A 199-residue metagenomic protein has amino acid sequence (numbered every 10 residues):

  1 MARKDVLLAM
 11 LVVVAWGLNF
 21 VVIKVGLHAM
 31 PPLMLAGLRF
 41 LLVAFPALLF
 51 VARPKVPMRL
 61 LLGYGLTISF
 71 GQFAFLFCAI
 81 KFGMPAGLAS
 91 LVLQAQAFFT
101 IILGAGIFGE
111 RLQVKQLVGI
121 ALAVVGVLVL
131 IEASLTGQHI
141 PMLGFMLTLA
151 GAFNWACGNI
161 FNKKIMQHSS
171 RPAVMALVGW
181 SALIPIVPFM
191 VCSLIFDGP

Functional and structural regions predicted by a protein language model:
L8-A9, L61-G65, S90, I120 (+2 more regions): Residue-level signature of transmembrane alpha-helical cores of multipass secondary-active transporters and flippases
V13, G65-F70, Q94, T148-A156 (+1 more regions): Residue-level hotspots within the lipid-embedded alpha helices of multi-pass solute transporters
V14-A15, N19-I23, L48-L93, I101-L103 (+1 more regions): Specific transmembrane alpha-helical segments of multi-pass solute transporters/efflux pumps, especially DMT/EamA
L18, V22-V25, A29, L42-P57 (+2 more regions): Membrane-interface helix-cap regions at the ends of transmembrane helices in multi-pass membrane proteins
M34-A44, F77-R111, Q116-I120: Specific alpha-helical transmembrane segments that line the substrate/conduction pathway and gating interfaces
L41, A47, Y64, I102-L103 (+3 more regions): Hydrophobic transmembrane alpha-helices of multi-pass small-molecule transport proteins
A44-A47, T100-I101, G106, G137-G198: Transmembrane alpha-helical segments that form core, pore/gating elements of small-molecule transporters/exporters
V56-L60, S90-L93, G109-V129, Q138-F145: Loop-to-transmembrane alpha-helix entry segments
